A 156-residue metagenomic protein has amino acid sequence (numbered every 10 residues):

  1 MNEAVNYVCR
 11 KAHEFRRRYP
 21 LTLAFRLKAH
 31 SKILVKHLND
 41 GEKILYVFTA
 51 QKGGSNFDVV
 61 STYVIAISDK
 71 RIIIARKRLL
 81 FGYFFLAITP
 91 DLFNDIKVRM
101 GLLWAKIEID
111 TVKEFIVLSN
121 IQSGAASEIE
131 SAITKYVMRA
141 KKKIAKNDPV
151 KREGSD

Functional and structural regions predicted by a protein language model:
M1-L27, S31-L38, F57-V60, R78-D156: Acidic, Ser/Thr- and proline-rich intrinsically disordered linker/docking segments of eukaryotic scaffolds
E42-F57: The phosphoinositide-binding surface of pleckstrin homology
A50, A66-S68, A105, A126: Small-side-chain structural scaffolding
A50, D69, R76, T111: Flexible glycine-/small-residue-rich
V60-I74: Polybasic phosphoinositide-binding surfaces of eukaryotic membrane-targeting domains
